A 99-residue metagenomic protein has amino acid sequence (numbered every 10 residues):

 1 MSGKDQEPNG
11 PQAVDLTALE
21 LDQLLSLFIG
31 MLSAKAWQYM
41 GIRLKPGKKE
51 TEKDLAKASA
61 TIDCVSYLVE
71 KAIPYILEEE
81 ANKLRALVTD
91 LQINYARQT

Functional and structural regions predicted by a protein language model:
S2-T99: A charge-rich, low-complexity, intrinsically flexible signal that marks solvent-exposed coils, linkers, repeats
